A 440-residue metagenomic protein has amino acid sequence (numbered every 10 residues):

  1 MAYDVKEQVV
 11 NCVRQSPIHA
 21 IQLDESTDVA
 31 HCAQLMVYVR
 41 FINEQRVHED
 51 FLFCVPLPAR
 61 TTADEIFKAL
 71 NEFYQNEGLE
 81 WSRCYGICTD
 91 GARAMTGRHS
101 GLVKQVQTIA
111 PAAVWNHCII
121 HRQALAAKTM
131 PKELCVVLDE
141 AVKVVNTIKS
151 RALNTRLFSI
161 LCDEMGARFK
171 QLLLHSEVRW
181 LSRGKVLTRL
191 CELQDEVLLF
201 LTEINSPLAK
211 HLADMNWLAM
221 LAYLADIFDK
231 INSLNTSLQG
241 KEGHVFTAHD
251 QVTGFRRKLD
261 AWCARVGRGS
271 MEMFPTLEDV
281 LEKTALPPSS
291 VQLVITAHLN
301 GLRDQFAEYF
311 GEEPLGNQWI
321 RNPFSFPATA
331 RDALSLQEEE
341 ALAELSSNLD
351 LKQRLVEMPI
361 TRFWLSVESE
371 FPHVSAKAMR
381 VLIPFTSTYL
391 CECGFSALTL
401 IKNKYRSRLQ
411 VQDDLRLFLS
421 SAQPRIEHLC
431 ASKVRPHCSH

Functional and structural regions predicted by a protein language model:
M1-H440: Alpha-helical structural modules in large enzymes and assemblies
